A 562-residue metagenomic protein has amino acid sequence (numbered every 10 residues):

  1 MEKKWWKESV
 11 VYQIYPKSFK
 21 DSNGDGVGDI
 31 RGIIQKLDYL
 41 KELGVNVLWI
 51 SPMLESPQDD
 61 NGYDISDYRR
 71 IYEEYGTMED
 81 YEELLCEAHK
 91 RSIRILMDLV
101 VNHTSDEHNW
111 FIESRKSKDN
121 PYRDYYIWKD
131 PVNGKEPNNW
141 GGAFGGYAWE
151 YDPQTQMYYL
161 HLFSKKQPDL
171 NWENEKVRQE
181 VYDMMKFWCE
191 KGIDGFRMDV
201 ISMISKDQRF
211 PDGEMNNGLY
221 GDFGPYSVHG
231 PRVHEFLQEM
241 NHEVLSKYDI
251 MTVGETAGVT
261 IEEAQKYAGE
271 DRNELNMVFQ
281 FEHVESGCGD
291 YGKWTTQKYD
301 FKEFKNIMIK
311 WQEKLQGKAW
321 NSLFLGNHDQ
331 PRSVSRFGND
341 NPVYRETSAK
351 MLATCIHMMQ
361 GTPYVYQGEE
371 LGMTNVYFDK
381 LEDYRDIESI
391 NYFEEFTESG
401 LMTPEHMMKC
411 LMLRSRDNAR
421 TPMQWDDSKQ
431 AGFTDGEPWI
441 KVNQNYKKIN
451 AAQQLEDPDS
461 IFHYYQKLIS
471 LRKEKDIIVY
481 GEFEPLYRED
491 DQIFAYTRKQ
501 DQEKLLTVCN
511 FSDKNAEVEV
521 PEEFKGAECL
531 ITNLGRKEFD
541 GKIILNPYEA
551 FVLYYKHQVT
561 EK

Functional and structural regions predicted by a protein language model:
M1-A527, I531-K562: Active-site and adjacent substrate-binding regions of carbohydrate-active enzymes
